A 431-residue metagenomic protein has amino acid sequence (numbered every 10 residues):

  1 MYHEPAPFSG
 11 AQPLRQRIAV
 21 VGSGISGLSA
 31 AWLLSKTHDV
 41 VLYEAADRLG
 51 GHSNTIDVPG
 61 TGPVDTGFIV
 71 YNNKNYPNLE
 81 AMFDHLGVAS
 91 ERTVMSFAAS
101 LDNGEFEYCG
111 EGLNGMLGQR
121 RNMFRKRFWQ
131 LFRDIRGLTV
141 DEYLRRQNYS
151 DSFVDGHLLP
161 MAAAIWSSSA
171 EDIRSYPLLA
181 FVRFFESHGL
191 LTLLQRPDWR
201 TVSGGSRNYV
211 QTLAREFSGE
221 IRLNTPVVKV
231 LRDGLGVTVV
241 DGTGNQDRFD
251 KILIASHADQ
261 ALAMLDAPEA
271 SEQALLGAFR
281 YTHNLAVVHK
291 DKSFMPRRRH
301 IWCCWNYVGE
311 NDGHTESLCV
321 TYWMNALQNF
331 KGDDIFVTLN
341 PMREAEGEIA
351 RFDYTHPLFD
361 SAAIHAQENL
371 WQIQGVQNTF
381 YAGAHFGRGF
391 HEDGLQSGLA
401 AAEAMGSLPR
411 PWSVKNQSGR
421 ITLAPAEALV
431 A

Functional and structural regions predicted by a protein language model:
Y2, P7, A11-L14, V228-T355: Mid-domain catalytic core of redox enzymes that form a hydrophobic substrate pocket/lid adjacent to a catalytic redox
H3, C109-G112, I301, H314-A431: Conserved flavin/dinucleotide-binding core of flavoenzymes
Q16-L42: N-terminal Rossmann-like FAD-binding beta1-loop-alpha1 element of flavoenzymes
S26, R48, D259: Conserved Rossmann-like nucleotide-cofactor binding loop
S35-V58: Glycine-rich FAD pyrophosphate-binding loop
T55-E80: N-terminal glycine-rich dinucleotide-binding loop that anchors FAD/FMN and/or NAD(P) in oxidoreductases
N73-R183: Mobile amphipathic helical/loop "lid" adjacent to a hydrophobic cofactor/ligand pocket
F184-G242, D247: Helical element adjacent to the flavin cofactor pocket in flavoenzyme catalytic cores
